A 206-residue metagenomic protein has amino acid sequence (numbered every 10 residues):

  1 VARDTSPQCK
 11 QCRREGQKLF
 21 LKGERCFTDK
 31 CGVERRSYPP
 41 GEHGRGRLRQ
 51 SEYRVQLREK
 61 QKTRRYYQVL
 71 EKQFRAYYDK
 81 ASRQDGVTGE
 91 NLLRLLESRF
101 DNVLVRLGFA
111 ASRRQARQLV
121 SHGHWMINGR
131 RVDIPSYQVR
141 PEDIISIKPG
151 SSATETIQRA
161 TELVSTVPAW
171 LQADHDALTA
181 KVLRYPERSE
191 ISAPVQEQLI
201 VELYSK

Functional and structural regions predicted by a protein language model:
V1-L107, I134-K206: Ferredoxin-like alpha/beta domains used as RNA- or RNAP-binding modules
F109-A111, W125, I147: Conserved, well-structured core segments that form or line functional sites
L119-V120, V139: Short, well-ordered loop/turn sites that connect or cap secondary structure elements
H124-W125, R130, G150: Short, surface-exposed secondary-structure boundary micro-motifs
